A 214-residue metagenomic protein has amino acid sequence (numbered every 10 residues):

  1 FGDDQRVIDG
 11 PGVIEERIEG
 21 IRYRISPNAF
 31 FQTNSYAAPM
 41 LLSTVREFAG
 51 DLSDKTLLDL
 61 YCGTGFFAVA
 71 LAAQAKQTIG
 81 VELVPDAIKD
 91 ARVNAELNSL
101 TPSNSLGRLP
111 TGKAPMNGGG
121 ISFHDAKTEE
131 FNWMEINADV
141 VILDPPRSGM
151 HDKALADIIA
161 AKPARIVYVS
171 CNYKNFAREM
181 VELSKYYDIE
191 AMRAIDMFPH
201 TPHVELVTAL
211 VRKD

Functional and structural regions predicted by a protein language model:
F1-P102, G120-L143, S148-A156: Accessory RNA-recognition modules of RNA-modification enzymes
N98-T101, K113-N117, E182-L183: Short, conserved catalytic or adaptor-binding loops enriched in Gly and charged residues
L106-G120: Short Gly/Ser/Thr- and charged-rich N-terminal loops/segments that act as flexible capping/hinge elements
L109-P110, G149, V167, D214: Small/flexible residues
S122-V204: S-adenosylmethionine
P202-D214: Core SAM-dependent methyltransferase catalytic element
